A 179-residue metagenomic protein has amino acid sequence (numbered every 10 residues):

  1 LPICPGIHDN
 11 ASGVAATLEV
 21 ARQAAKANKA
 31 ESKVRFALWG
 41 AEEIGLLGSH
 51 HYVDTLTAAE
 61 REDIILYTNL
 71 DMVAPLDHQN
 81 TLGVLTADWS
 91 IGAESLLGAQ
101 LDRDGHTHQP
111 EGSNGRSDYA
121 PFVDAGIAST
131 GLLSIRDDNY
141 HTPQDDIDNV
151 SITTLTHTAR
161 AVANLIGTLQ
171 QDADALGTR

Functional and structural regions predicted by a protein language model:
P2-G45, V162: Alpha-helical metal-binding/catalytic segments enriched in His/Glu/Asp
P2-I3, P75-L82, H141-D148: Flexible glycine/proline-enriched surface loops and loop-helix/loop-strand junctions
C4-S12, L85, V150-H157: Short alpha-helix boundary/capping segments
N10-G13, G45, S90, G115 (+1 more regions): Active-site-proximal structural scaffolding
V14-R22, H50, D54, S95 (+4 more regions): Solvent-exposed, polar/charged alpha-helical surfaces in well-ordered, non-transmembrane soluble domains, broadly
R22, D138-R179: His/Asp/Glu-rich mid-to-C-terminal helical/loop segments that flank catalytic regions of hydrolases
K26, A58, A128, T168-A175: Short, well-ordered loop/turn and helix-capping segments at boundaries between secondary-structure elements and domains
K29, W39-D137: Metal-dependent peptidase/peptidase-like ectodomains
